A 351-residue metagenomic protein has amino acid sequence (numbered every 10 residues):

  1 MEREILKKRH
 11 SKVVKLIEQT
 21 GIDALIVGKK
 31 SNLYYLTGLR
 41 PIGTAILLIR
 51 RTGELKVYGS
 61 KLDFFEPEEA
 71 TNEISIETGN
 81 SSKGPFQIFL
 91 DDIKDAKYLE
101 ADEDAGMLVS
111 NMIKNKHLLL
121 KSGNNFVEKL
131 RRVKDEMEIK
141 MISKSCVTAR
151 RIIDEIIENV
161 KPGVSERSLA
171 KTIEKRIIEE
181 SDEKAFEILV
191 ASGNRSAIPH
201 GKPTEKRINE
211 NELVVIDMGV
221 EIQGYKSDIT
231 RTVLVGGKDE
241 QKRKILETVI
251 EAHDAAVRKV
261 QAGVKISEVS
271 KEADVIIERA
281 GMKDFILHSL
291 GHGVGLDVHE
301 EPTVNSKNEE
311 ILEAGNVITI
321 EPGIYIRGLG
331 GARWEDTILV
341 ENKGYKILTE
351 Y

Functional and structural regions predicted by a protein language model:
M1-Y351: Active-site neighborhoods and metal-handling regions in enzymes and metal-associated proteins
